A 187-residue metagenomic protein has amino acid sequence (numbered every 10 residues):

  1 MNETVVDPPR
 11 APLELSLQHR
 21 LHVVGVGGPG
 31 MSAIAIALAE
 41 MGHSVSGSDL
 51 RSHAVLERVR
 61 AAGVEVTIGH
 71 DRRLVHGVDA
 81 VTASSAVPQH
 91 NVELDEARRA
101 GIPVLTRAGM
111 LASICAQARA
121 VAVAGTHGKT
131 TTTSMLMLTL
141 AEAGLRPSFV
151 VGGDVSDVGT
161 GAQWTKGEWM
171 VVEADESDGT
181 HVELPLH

Functional and structural regions predicted by a protein language model:
M1-M110: N-terminal leader/targeting and accessory segments in enzymes
A37, R60, L74, S85-H187: Phosphate-binding loop of NTP-binding sites
